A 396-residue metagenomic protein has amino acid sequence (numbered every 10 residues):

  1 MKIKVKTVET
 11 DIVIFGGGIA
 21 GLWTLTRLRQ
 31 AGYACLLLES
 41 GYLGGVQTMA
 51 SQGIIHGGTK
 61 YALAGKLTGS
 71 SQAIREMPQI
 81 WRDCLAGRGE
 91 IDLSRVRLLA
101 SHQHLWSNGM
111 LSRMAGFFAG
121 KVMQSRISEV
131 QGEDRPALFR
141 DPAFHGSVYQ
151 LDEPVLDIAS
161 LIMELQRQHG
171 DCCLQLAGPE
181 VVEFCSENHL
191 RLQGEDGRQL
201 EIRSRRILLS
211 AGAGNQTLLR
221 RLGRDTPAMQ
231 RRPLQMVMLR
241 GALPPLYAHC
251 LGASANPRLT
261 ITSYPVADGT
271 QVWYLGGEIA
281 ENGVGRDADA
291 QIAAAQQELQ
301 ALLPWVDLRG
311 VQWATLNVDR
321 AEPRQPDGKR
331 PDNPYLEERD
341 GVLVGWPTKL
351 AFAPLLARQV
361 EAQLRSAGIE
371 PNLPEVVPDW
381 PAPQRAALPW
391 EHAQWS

Functional and structural regions predicted by a protein language model:
V5-G18: Beta1/beta-strand and adjacent pyrophosphate-binding region of the FAD-binding site in flavoprotein oxidoreductases
V13-F15, I202-G214: Short hydrophobic core segments
R29-A50: Glycine-rich FAD pyrophosphate-binding loop
G53-L138: Dinucleotide-binding Rossmann-like beta1-alpha1 core, especially the glycine-rich loop that anchors the ADP
G132-L176, E201, E278-I279, R339-P347: Helix-loop-beta segment of a Rossmann-like dinucleotide-binding subdomain
L174-G194: A conserved short coil-to-beta-strand element within the FAD-binding core of flavoproteins
L209-D340: Active-site substrate-recognition segment that forms the wall of the catalytic cavity or substrate channel
A301-S396: C-terminal catalytic lobe of FAD-dependent flavoproteins
